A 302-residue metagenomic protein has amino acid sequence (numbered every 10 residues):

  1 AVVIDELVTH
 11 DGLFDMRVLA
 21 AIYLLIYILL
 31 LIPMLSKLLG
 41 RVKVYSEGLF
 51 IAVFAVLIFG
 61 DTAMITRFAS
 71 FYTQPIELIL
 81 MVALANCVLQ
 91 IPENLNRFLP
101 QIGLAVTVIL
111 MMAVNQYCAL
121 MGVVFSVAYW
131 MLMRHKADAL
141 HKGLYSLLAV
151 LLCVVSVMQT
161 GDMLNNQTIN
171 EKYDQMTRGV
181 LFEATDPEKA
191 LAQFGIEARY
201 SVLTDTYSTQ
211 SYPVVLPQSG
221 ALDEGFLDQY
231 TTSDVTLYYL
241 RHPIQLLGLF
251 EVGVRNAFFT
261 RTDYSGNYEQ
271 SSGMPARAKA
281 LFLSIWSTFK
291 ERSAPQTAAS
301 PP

Functional and structural regions predicted by a protein language model:
V2-E183, P295-P302: Hydrophobic transmembrane helix bundles of membrane-integrated enzymes that assemble and modify cell-envelope
D11-I28, L249, G253-P302: Membrane-interface anchor segments at the N-terminal boundary of transmembrane helices in multi-pass membrane enzymes
M163-K279: Membrane-proximal stem/loop segments at transmembrane-domain junctions that anchor or position
